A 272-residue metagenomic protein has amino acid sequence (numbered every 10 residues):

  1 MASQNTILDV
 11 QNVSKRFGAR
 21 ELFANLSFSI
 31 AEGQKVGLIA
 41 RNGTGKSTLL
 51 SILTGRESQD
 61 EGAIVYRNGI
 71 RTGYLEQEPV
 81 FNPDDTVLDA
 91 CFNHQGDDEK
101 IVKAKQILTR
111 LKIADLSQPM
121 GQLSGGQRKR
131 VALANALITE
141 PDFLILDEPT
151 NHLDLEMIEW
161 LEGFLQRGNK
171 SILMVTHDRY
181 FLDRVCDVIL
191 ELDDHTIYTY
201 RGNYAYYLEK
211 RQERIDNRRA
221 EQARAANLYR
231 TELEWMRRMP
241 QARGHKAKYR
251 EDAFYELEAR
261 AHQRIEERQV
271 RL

Functional and structural regions predicted by a protein language model:
M1-Q222: ABC ATP-binding cassette signature C-motif
A2-S3, D97, I215-L272: Flexible nucleotide-interacting loop at or near the entrance of a catalytic core
